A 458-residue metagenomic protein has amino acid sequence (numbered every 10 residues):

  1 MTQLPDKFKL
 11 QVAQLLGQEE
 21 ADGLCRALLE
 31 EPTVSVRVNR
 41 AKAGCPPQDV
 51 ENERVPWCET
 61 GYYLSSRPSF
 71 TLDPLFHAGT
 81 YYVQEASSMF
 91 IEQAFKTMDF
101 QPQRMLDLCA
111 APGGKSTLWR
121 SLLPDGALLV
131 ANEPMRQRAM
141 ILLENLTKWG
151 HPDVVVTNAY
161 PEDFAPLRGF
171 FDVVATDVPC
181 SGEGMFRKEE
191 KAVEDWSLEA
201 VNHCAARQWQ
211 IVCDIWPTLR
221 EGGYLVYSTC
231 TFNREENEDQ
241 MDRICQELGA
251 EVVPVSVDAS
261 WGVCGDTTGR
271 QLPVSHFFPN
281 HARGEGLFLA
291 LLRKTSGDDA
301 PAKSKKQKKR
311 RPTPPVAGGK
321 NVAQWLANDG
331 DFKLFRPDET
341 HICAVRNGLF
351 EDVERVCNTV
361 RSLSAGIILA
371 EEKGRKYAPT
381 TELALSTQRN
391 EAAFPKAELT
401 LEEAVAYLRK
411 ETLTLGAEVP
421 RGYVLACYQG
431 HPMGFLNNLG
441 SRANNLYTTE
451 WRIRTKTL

Functional and structural regions predicted by a protein language model:
M1-A43, P47, E285, T295-L458: Polybasic, low-complexity RNA-engagement segments
P32-F90: Conserved AdoMet
Q101-A111: Conserved class I S-adenosyl-L-methionine
P112-D125: Conserved SAM-binding loop of SAM-dependent methyltransferases across substrates and taxa, primarily the Class I
P124, L219-E221: Helix-to-beta-strand junctions that scaffold the AdoMet/dcAdoMet cofactor pocket in Class I SAM-dependent enzymes
P134-G169, T176: S-adenosyl-L-methionine
Q137, D172-D214, V226, C230-N237 (+1 more regions): Mobile active-site "lid"/loop adjacent to the S-adenosyl-L-methionine
F171, Y224-Y227, F232-A344, G348: Class I S-adenosyl-L-methionine
